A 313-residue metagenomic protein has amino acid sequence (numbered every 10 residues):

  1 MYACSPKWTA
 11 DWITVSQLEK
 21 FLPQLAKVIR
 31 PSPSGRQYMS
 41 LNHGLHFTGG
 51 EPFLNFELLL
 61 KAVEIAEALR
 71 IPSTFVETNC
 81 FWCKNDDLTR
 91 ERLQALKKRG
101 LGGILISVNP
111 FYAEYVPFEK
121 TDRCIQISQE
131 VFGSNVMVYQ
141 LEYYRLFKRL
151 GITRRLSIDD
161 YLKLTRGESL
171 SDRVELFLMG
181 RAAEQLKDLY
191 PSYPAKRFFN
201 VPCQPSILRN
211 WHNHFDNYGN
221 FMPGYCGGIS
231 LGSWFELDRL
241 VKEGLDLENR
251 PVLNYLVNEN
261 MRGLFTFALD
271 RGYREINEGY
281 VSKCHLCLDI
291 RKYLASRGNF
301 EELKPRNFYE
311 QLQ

Functional and structural regions predicted by a protein language model:
M1-A3, S107-N109, Y225-C226: Short loop/turn segments at strand-loop or loop-helix junctions that form parts of catalytic or ligand-binding pockets
M1-Q17, V28: Canonical Radical SAM [4Fe-4S] cluster-binding loop centered on the CxxxCxxC motif and its immediate flanking residues
W12-L22, N299-L312: Short cysteine/histidine-rich metal-coordination sites, predominantly Zn2+-binding motifs
L18-F47, N55-I158: Radical SAM/AdoMet-radical enzyme domain recognition
H46-T48, I290, R297-F300: Short glycine-rich or small-residue beta-strand-to-loop segments that form or flank ligand, phosphate, metal/Fe-S
V108-N210, F215-D216: Classical nucleotidyltransferase
R166-L294: Accessory C-terminal segments flanking Radical SAM cores
